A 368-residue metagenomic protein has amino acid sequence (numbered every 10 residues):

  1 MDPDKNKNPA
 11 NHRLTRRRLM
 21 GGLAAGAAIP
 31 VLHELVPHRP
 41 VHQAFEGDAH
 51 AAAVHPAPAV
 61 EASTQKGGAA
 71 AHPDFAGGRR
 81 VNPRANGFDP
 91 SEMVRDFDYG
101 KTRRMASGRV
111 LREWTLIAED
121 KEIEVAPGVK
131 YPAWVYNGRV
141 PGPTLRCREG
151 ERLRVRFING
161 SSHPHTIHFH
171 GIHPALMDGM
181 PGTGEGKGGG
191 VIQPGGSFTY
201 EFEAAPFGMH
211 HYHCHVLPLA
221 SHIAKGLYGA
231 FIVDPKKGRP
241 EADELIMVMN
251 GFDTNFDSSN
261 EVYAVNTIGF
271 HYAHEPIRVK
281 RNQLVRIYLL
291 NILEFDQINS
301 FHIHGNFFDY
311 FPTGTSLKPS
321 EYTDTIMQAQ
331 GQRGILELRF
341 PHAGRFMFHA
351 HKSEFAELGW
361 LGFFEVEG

Functional and structural regions predicted by a protein language model:
M1-R18, G22-I29, H33, V41-Q43: N-terminal secretory signal peptides
H12-R13, H33-A106: C-terminal segment of N-terminal export signals and the immediately downstream linker at the start of the mature
M105-A106, V140-L153, Y272-L284: Short, glycine/small-residue-enriched coil/turn segments at secondary-structure junctions
R112-E119, D243-M249: Short amphipathic
E113-F231, F295-A329, H349-E365: Histidine- and aromatic-enriched segments that form or immediately flank copper-ligand environments
G208-H210, V285, G344-F346: Exposed beta-strand face motif in extracellular beta-rich ectodomains
I232-V248: Low-complexity, Pro/Ser/Thr- and charge-rich linker/hinge segments at domain boundaries
E244-R281: Acidic-aromatic/histidine active-site loop/patch
